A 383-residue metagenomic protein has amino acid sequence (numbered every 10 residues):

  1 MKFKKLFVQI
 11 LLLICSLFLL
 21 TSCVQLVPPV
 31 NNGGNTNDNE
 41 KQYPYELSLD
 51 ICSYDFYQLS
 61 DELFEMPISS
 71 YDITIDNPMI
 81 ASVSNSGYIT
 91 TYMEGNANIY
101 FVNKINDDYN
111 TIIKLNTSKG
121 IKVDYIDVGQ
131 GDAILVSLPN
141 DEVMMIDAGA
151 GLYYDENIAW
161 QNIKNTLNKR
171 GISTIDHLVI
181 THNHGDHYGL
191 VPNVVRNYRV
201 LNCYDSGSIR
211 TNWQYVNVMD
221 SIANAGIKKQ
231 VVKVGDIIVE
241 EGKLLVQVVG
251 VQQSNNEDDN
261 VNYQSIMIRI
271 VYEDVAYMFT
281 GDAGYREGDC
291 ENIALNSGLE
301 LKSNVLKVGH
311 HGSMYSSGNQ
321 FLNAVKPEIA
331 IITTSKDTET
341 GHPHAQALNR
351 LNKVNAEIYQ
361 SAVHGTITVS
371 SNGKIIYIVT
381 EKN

Functional and structural regions predicted by a protein language model:
K2-L11: Bacterial N-terminal signal peptides that target proteins for export
T21-S22: C-terminal motif of bacterial Sec signal peptides marking the signal peptidase cleavage site
N31-G120, D127: Extracytoplasmic soluble-region selector
K119-I121, V128, Y188-A294, K353-N383: Flexible, acidic/histidine-containing loops and adjacent segments that form or flank the divalent-metal
Y125-I134, P139-R170, I180-R196, G250-P343: Active-site-proximal loop/helix segments of hydrolase catalytic cores
V325-E328, S335-V363, K374-I376: C-terminal functional module detector
